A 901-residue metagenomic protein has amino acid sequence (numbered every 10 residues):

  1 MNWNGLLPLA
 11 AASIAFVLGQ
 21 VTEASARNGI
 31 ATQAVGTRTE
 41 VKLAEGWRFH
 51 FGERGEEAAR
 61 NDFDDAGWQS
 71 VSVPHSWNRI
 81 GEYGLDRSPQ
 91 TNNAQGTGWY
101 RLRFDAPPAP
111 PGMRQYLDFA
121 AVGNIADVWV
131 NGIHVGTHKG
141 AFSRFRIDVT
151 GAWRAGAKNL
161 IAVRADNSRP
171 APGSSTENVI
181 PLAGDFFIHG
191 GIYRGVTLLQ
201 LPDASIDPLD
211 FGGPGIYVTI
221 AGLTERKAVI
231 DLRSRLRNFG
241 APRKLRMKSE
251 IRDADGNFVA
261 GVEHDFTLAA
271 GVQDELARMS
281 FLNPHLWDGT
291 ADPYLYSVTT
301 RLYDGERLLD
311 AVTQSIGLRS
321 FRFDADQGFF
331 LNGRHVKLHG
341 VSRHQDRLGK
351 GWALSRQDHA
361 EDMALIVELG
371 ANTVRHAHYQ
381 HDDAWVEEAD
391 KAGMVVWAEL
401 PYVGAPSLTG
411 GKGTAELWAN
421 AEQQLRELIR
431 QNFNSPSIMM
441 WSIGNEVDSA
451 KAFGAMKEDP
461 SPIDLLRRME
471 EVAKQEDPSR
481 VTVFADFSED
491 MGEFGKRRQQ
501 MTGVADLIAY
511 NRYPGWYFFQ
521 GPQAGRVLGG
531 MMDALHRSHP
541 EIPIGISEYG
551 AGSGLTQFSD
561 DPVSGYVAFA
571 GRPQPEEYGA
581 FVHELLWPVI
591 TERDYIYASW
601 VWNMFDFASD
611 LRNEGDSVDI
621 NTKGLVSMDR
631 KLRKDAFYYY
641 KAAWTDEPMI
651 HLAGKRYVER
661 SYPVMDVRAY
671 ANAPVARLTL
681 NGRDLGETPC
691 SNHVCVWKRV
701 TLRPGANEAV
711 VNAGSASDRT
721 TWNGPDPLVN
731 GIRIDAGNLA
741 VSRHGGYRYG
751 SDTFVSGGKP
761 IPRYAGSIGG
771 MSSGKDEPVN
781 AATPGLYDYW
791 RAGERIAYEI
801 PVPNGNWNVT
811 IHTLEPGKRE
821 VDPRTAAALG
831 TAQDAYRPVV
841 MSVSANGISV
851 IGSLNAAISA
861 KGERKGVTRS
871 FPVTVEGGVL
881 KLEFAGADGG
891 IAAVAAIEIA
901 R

Functional and structural regions predicted by a protein language model:
N2-N4, L18-H376, H381, E388 (+11 more regions): Secreted/periplasmic carbohydrate-active enzymes, especially glycoside hydrolases
P8-G19: Bacterial N-terminal signal peptides
V17, N124-A126, S168-P172, I188 (+13 more regions): Flexible loop/turn segments at secondary-structure boundaries
T39-A58, I188-G191, L198, A204 (+7 more regions): Substrate-binding clefts and catalytic carboxylate motifs of secreted carbohydrate-active enzymes
H339, P401-R426, R467: Active-site-adjacent "subsite" loops/lids of carbohydrate-active enzymes
G410, K451-P460, F519-Q523, D560-P573 (+1 more regions): Short, flexible/disordered intra-domain loops and linkers
E427-D459: Active-site groove signature of glycoside hydrolases
G724-R901: Compositionally biased, intrinsically disordered or flexible polar/acidic segments
